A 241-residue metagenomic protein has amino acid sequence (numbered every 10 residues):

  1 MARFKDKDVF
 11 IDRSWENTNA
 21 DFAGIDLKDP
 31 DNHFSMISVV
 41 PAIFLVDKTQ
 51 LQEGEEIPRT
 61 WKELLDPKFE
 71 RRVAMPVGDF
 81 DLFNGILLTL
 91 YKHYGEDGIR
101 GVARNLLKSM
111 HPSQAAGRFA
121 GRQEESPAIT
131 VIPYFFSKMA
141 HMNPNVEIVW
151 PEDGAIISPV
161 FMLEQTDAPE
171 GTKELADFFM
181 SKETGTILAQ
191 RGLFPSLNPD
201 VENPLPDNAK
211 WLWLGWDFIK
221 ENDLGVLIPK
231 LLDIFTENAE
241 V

Functional and structural regions predicted by a protein language model:
M1-I57: N-terminal segment of the mature folded domain
F10-T18, M142-I156, T166: Short beta-strand->loop
S35-S38, D66, R122-E124, H141 (+1 more regions): Extracellular/periplasmic catalytic domains that process cell-envelope and extracellular macromolecules
F44-Q50, I157-E170, I187-L188, L197: A bilobed periplasmic-binding-protein/Venus flytrap-type ligand-binding module shared by bacterial periplasmic
Q50-P58, K92-G98, D167-T172: Short helix-loop capping/hinge motifs at secondary-structure junctions, enriched in acidic/polar residues
E53-F69: Flexible hinge/capping segments at coil-to-helix
A74-W150: Ligand-binding pocket segment of bilobal, Venus flytrap-like solute-binding proteins
P169-E170, F178-V241: Extracellular/periplasmic juxtamembrane helices and adjacent flexible linkers that interface with membrane partners
